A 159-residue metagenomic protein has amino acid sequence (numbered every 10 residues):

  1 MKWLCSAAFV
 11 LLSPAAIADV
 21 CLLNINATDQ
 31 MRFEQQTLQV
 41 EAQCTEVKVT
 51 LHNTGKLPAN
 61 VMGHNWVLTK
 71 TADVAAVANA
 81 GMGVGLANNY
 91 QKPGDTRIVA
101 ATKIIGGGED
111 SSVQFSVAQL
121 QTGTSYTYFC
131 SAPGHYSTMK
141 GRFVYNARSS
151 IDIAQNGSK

Functional and structural regions predicted by a protein language model:
M1-L4: Positively charged n-region of N-terminal signal peptides that target proteins for export
S13-A15: N-terminal signal peptide c-region/cleavage motif recognized by signal peptidases
D19-T28, T69-Q91, P133-K159: Extracytoplasmic/periplasmic copper-protein system
V20-E46, L57, R148: N-terminal edge beta-strand
R32-T37, T96-A101, S112-Q114: Short structured motifs
L51-G55: Asparagine-centered strand-capping/turn motif at beta-strand->loop junctions
V61-T69: Short Gly/aromatic-enriched secondary-structure transition segments
A100-K159: Extracellular/periplasmic metallocenter environments
